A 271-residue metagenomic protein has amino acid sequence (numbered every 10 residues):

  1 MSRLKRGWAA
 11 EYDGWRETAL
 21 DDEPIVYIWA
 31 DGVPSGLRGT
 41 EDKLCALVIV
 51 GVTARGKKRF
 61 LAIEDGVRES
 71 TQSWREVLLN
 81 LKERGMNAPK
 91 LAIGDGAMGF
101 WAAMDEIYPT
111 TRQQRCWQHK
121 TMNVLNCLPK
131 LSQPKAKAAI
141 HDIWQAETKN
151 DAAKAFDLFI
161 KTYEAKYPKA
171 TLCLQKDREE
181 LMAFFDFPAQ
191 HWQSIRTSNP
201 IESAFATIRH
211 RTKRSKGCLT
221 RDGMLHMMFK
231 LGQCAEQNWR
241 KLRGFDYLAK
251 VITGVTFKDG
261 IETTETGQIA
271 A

Functional and structural regions predicted by a protein language model:
R3-G94, M98, A102, E106-T110 (+1 more regions): RNase H-like nuclease fold core
E23-I25, R59-A62, Q72-L79, A102 (+7 more regions): Conserved phosphate-chemistry cores used by DNA topoisomerases
A54, E64-D65, S70-W74, L78 (+7 more regions): A detector of single, family-specific signature residues that are central to catalytic or substrate-handling motifs
P89-A92, R112-C116, S132, D151 (+2 more regions): Short, surface-exposed helix-loop/turn micro-motifs enriched in polar/charged residues
L91-M98, A103-A139: Conserved beta-strand -> loop -> alpha-helix junction used to position metal-binding or nucleic-acid-contacting
D142-A271: Acidic/histidine-rich catalytic cores and adjacent linkers of DNA breakage/strand-transfer/modification proteins
